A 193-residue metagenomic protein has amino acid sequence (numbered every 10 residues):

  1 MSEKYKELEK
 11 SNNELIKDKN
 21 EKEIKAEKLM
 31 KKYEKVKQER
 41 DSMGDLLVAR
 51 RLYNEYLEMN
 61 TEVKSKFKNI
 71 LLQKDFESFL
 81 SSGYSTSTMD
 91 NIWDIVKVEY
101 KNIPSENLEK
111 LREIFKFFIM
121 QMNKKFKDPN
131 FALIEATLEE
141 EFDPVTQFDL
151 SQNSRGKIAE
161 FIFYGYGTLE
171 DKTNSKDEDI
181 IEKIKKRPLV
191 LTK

Functional and structural regions predicted by a protein language model:
M1-K193: Extended, amphipathic alpha-helical stalk segments that mediate dimerization and serve as stator/scaffold rods within
